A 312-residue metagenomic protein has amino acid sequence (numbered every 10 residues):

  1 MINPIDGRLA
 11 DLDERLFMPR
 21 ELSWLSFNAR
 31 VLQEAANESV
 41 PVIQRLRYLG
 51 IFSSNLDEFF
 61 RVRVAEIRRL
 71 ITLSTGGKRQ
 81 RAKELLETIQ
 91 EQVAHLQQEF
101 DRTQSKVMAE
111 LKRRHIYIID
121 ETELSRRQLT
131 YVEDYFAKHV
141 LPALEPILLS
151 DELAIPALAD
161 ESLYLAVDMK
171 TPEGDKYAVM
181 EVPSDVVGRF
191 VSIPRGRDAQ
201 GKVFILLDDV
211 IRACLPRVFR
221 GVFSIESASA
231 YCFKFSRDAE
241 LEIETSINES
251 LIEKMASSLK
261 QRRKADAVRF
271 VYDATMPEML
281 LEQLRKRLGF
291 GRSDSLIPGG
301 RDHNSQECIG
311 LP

Functional and structural regions predicted by a protein language model:
I2-P312: N-terminal non-catalytic structural scaffold regions of very large proteins
